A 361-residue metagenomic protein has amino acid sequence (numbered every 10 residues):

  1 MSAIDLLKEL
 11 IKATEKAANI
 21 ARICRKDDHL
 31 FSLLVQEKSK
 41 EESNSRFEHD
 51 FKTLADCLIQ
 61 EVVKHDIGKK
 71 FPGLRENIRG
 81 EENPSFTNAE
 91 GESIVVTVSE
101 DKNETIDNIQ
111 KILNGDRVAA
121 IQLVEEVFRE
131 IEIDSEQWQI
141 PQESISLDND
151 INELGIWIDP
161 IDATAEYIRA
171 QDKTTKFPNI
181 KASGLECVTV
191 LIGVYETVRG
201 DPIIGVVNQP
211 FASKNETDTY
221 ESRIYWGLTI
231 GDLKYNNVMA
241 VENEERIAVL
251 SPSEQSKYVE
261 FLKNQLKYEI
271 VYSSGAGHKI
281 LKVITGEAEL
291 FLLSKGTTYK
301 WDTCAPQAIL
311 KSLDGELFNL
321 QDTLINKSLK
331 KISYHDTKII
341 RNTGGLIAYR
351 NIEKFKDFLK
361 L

Functional and structural regions predicted by a protein language model:
M1-I161, A170, I180-K181: N-terminal subdomain of lithium-sensitive/metallo-dependent phosphomonoesterases centered on the IMPase/IPPase/PAP
M1-K40, N44, D50, R75-R79 (+3 more regions): Oxyanion/phosphate-interacting regions
L30, S85-A89, A165-E166, S213-E216 (+1 more regions): Eukaryotic short linear interaction motifs
I67, A163-T164, A248, V283 (+1 more regions): Conserved S/T- and glycine-rich ATP-binding loop of Class I adenylate-forming
A89-I94, D218-T219, K330-Y334: Short aromatic-enriched loop/helix-cap "lid" or pocket-rim segments at secondary-structure transitions that line
D162-R169, V188-V190: Di-metal (Zn2+ and/or Mg2+/Mn2+) metal-binding site signature of metallo-dependent hydrolases with the MBL/beta-CASP
K173-L281, T285-E287, R341-L361: Acidic beta-strand-loop-alpha-helix segment within the catalytic core of divalent metal-dependent phosphate-processing
